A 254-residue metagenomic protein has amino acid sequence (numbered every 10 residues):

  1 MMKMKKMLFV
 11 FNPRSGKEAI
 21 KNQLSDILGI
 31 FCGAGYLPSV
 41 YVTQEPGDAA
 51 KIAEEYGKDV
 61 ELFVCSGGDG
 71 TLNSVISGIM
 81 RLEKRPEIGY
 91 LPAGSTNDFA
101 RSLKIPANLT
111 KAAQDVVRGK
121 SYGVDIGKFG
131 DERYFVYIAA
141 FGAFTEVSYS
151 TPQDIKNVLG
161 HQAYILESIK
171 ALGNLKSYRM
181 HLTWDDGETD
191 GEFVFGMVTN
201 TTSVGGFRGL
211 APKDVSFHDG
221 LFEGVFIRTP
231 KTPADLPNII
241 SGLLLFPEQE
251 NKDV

Functional and structural regions predicted by a protein language model:
M1-S66: ATP/NTP phosphate-donor binding region
A34, T43, R81-V198: Catalytic core of DAGKc-family lipid kinases
A49, D69, G196: Short conserved active-site loop signatures built around small residues
T71-E83: Short Gly/Thr/Asp-enriched flexible loops that form oxyanion-binding sites at enzyme active sites
I155-Q162, S203, R208, P212-P233: Gly/Ser/Thr-rich active-site loops/lids in small-molecule metabolic enzymes that frequently grip phosphoryl groups
W184-D185, S216, F226-V254: ATP/nucleoside-binding phosphotransfer catalytic cores, i.e., glycine-rich phosphate-binding loops
M197-F207, L245-E248: Phosphate-binding core of ATP-grasp and ATP-grasp-like enzymes
